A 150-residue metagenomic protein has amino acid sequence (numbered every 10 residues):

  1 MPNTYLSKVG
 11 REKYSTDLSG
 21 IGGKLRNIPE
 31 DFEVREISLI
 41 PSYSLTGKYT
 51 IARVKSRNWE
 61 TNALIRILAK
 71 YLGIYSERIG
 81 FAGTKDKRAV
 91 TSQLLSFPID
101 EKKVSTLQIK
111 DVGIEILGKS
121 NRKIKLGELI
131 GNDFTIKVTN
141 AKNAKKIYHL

Functional and structural regions predicted by a protein language model:
M1-Y43, Y49, R57, Y71-L72 (+1 more regions): Extended, charged/glycine-rich binding lobes that contact polyanionic ligands
V54-E60: Short, surface-exposed ligand-recognition loops at beta-strand->loop->(often short) alpha-helix junctions that present
T61-I67: Ser/Thr-Pro-rich, acidic low-complexity intrinsically disordered regions of eukaryotic RNA-binding
